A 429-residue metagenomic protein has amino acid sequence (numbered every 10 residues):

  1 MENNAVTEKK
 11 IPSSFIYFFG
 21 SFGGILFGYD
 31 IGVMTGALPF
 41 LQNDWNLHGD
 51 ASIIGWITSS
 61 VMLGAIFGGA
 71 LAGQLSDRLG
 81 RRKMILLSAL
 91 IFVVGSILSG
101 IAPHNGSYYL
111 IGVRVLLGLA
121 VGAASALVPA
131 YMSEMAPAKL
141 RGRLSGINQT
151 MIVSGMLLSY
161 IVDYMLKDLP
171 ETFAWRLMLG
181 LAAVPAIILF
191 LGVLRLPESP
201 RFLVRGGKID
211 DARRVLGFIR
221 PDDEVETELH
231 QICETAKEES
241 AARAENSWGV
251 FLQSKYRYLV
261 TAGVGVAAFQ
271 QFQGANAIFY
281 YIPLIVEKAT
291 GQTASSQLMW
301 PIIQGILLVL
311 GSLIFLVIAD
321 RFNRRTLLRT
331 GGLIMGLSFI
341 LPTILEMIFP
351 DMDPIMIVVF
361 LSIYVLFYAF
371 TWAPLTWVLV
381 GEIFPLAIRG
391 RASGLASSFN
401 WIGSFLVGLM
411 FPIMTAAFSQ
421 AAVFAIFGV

Functional and structural regions predicted by a protein language model:
M1-I219, E238-V429: Alpha-helical transmembrane bundle of multi-pass membrane proteins
V225-K237: Short, well-structured alpha-helical segments
